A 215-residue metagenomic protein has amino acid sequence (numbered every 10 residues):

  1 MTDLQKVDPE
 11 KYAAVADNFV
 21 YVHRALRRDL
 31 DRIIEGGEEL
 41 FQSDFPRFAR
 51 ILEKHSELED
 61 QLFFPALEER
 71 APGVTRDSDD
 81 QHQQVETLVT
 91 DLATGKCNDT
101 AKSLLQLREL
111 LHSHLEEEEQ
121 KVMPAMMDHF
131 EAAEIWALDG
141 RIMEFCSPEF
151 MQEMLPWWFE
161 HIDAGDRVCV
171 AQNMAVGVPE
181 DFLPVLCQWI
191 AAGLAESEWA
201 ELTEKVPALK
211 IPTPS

Functional and structural regions predicted by a protein language model:
M1-S215: Small-residue-biased structural context
